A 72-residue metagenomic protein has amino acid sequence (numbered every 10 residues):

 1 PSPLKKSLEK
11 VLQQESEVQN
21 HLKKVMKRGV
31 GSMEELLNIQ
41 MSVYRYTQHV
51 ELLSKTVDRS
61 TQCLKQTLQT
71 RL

Functional and structural regions predicted by a protein language model:
S2-L72: Amphipathic alpha-helical polymerization modules
